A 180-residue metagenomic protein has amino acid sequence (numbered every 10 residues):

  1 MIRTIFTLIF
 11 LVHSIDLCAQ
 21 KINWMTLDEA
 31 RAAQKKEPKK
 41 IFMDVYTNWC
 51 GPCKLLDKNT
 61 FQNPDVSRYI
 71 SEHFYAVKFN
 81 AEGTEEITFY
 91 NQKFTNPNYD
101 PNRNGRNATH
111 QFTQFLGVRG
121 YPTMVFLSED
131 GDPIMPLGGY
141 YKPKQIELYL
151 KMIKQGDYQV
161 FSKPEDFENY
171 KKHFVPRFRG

Functional and structural regions predicted by a protein language model:
M1-K21: Bacterial Sec-dependent N-terminal signal peptides
Q20-I22, R31, K35, G117 (+2 more regions): Non-globular targeting/processing and membrane-anchoring segments
K21-W24, N63-N104: Thiol-based oxidoreductase modules, predominantly thioredoxin-like and allied folds used for disulfide exchange
N23-K40, I70: A short beta-strand-turn-helix
E37-G51, A76: Short active-site neighborhood of thiol/selenol oxidoreductases, capturing the structured segment around
N48, A81-E82, D130, K142: Solvent-exposed coil/turn segments that connect beta secondary-structure elements in extracytoplasmic/periplasmic
K54-K58, L127: Detector for the c-type heme attachment site
T95-N102, H110-V125: Structural micro-motif
